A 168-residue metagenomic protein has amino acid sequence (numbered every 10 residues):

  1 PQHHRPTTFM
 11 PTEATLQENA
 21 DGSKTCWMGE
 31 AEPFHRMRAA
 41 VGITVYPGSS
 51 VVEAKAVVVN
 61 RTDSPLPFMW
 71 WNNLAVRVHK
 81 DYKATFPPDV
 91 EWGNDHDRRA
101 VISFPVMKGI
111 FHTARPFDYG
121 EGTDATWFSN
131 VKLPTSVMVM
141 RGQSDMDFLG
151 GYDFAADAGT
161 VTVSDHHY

Functional and structural regions predicted by a protein language model:
P1-S50: Extended, loop-rich substrate-binding clefts of extracytoplasmic carbohydrate-active enzymes
S50, R61-Y168: A contiguous, surface-exposed recognition patch within enzymatic or periplasmic domains that forms
